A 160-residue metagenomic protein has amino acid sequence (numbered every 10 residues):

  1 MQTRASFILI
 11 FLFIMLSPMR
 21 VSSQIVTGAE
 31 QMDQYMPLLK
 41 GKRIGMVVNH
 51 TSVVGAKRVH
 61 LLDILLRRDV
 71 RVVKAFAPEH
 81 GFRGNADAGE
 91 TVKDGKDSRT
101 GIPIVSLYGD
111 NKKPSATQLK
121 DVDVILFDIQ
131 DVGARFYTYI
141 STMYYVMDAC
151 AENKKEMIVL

Functional and structural regions predicted by a protein language model:
M1-Q24: Bacterial Sec-dependent N-terminal signal peptides
F7, L39, D97-T100: A generic structural signal for short, non-catalytic loop/turn and secondary-structure boundary residues
L9, A56, R135-Y137: Active-site-proximal flexible loops/turns
M19, R71, T100: Residue-level signal for beta-strand positions within conserved beta-sheet cores that form or flank
Q24-V70: N-terminal phosphate-binding or glycine-rich loops at protein starts, especially the Walker A/P-loop of NTPases
N49, A77-P78: Cofactor-binding loop segments of dinucleotide-utilizing enzymes, especially the Rossmann-like FAD- and NAD(P)+-binding
K74, H80-L160: Chitinase-like catalytic core of GlcNAc-active glycosidases
